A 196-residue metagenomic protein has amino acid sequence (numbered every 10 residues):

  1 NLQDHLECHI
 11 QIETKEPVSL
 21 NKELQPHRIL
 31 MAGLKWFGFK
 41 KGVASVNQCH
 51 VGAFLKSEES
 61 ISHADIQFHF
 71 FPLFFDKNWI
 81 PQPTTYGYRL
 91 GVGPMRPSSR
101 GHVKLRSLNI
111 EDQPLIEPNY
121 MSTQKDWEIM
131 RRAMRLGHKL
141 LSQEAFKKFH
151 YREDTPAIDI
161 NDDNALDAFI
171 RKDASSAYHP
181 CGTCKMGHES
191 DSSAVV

Functional and structural regions predicted by a protein language model:
N1-G33, G42-V43: Glycine-rich loop(s) and the adjacent beta-strand/alpha-helix scaffold that form part
V18, G33-V196: FAD-dependent oxidoreductase catalytic-site/capping-region signature
